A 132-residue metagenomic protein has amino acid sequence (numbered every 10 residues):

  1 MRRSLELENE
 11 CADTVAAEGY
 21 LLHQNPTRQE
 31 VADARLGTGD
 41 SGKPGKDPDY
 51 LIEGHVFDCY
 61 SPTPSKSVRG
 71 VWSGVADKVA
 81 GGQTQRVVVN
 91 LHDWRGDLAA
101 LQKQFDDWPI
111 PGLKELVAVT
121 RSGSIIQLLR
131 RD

Functional and structural regions predicted by a protein language model:
M1-D33, S41, P62-D132: Metal-dependent nuclease catalytic core centered on acidic motifs
K43-K46, E53: A short, glycine/Asx- and small/polar-enriched loop/turn that sits immediately N-terminal to a beta-strand
D47-D49, E115: Short, acidic/polar N-cap/turn motifs at the starts of alpha helices
Y50-S61: Conserved catalytic cores of phosphodiester-cleaving nucleases, focusing on short active-site segments
